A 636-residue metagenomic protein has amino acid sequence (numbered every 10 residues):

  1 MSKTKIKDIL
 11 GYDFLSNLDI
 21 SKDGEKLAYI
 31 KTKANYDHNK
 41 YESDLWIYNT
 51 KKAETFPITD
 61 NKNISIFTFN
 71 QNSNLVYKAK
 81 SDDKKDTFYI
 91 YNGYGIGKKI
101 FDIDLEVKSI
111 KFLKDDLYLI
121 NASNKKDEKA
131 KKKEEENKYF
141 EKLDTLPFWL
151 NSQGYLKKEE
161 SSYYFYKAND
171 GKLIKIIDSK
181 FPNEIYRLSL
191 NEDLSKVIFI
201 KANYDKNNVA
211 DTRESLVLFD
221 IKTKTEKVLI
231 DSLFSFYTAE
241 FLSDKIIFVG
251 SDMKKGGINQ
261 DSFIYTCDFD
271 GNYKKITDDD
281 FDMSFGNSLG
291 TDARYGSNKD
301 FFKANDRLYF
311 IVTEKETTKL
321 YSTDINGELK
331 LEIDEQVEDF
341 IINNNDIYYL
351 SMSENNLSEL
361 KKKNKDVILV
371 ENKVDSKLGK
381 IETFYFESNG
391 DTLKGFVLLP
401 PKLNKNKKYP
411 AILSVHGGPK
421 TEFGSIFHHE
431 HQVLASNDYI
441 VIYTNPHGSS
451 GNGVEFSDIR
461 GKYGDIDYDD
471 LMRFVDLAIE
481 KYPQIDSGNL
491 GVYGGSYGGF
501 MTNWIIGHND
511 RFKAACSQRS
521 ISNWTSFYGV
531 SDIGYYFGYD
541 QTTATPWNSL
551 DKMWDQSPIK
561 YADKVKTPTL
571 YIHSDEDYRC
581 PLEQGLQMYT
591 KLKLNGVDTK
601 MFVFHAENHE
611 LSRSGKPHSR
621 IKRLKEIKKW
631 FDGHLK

Functional and structural regions predicted by a protein language model:
T4-I9, E54-I58, K98-F101, I174-D178 (+4 more regions): A short beta-strand motif characteristic of beta-propeller blades
Y12-L27, N61-K78, D104-L119, L150-Y155 (+9 more regions): Conserved beta-propeller blade repeats
N17, G154-Y163, Y186, T317-T318 (+5 more regions): Non-catalytic accessory segments flanking enzyme active sites
D37-S43, S81-K85, G154-E160, N207-E214 (+3 more regions): Short, solvent-exposed loop/turn segments at conserved positions within beta-propeller repeat blades
S43, S123-Y164, R213-S215, S262-Y265 (+3 more regions): Predominantly five- to eight-bladed beta-propeller fold
N49-A53, N92-G95, A168-G171, D220-K224 (+3 more regions): Short loop/turn segments that connect beta-strands within beta-propeller blades
V374-G488, G495, G529: Cap/lid segment of the alpha/beta-hydrolase catalytic domain
P446-K636: Active-site-proximal cap/loop segments of hydrolase catalytic domains
